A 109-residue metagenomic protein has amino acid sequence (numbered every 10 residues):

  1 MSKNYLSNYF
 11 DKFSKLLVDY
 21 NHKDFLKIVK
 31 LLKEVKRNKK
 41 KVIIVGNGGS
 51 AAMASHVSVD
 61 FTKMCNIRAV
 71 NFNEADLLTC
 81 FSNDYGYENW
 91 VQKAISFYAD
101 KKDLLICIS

Functional and structural regions predicted by a protein language model:
M1-Y20: Generic N-terminal amphipathic, Lys/Arg-enriched alpha-helix
L6, F25-I28, A54: Hydrophobic packing residues in well-ordered alpha-helices of helical domains and bundles
V18-N38: A short, well-structured juxtamembrane/interface segment
E34-L104: Glycine-rich, small/polar surface segments that engage phosphate groups of diverse ligands
C107-S109: Alpha-helical transmembrane segments of helical membrane proteins, especially in multi-pass transport, channel
